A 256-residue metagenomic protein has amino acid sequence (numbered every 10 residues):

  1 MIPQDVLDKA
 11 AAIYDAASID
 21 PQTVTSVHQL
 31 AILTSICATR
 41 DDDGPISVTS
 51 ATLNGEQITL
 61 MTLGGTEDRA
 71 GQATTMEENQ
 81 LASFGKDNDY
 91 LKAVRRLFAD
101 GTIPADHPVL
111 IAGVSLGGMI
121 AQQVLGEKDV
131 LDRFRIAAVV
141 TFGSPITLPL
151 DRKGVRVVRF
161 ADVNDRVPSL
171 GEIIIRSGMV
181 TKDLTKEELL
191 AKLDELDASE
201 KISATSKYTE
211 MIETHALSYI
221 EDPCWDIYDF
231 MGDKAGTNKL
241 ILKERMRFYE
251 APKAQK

Functional and structural regions predicted by a protein language model:
M1-P108, D129-K256: Alpha/beta hydrolase fold serine-hydrolase catalytic domain that processes acyl esters and thioesters
A112-L125: Gly/Ala-rich beta-loop-alpha elbow adjacent to hydrolase catalytic centers
